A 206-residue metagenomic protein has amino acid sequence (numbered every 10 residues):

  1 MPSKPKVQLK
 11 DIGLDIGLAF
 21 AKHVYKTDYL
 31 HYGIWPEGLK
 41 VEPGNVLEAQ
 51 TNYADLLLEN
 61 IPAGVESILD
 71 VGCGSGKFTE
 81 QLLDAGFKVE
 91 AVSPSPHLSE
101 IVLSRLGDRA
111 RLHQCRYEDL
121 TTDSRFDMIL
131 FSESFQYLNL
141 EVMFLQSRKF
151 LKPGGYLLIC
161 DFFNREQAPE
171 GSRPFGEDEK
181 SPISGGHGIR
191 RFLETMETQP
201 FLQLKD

Functional and structural regions predicted by a protein language model:
M1-E37: N-terminal, positively charged/glycine-rich alpha-helical extensions of SAM-dependent methyltransferases
L47-G64: Conserved alpha-helix/loop element of class I SAM-dependent methyltransferases that forms part of the SAM/SAH-binding
L69-V71, S75-D119: Class I SAM-dependent methyltransferase SAM/SAH-binding core
E118-I129: A short acidic, Gly/Pro-enriched loop at the edge of an enzyme's catalytic core that lines a small-molecule cofactor
M128-E141: A short SAM/SAH-binding and catalytic strip from SAM-dependent methyltransferases
E141-Y156: A short glycine-rich, Lys/Arg-flanked "PGG" loop and its adjoining helix->strand segment in the class I
L158-S184: Short, glycine-/aromatic-enriched active-site segment of Class I SAM-dependent methyltransferases
S184-P200: Short alpha-helix
